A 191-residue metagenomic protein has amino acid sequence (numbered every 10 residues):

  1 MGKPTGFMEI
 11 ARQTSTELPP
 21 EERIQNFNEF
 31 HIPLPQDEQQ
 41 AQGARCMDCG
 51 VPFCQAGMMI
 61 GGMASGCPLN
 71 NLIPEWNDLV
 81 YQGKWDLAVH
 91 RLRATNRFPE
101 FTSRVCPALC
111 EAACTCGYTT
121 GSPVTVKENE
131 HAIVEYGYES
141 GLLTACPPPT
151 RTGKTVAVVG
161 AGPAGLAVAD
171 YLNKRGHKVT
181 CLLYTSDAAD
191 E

Functional and structural regions predicted by a protein language model:
M1-T155: Ferredoxin-type iron-sulfur electron-transfer modules and their immediate structural context
A157-K178: N-terminal Rossmann-like FAD-binding beta1-loop-alpha1 element of flavoenzymes
Y184-A189: Conserved small/polar residues in nucleotide/adenosyl-binding loops
